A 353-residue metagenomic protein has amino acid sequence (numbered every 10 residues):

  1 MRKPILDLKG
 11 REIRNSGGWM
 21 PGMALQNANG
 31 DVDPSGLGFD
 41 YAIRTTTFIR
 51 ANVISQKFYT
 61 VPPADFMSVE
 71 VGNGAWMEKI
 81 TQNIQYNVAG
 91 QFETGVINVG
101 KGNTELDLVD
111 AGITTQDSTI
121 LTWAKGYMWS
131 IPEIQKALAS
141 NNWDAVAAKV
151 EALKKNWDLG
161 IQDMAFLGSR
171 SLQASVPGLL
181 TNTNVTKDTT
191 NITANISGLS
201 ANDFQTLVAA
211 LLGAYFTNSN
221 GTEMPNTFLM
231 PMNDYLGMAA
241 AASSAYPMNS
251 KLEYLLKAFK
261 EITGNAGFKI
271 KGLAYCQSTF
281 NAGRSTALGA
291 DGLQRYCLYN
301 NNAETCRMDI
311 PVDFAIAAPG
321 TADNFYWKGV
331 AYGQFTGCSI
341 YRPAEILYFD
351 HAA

Functional and structural regions predicted by a protein language model:
R2-M67, A241-A353: Sequence/fold signature of self-assembling virion shell proteins
Y41-K125: Assembly/oligomerization interface modules of large self-assembling protein complexes
W123-W129, M230, A331: Hydrophobic side chains in beta-strands
A124-L207: Alpha-helical scaffold segments that mediate packing/assembly in large oligomeric complexes
S130-P132, P231-N233, R342: Helix N-cap / beta->alpha transition motif
W157, I161-M164, V208-S219, L255-F259 (+1 more regions): Hydrophobic, Leu/Ile/Phe/Ala-enriched alpha-helical segments that form helix-helix packing faces
L180-L252: Extended, solvent-exposed, turn-rich assembly/linker loops in the middle of proteins
